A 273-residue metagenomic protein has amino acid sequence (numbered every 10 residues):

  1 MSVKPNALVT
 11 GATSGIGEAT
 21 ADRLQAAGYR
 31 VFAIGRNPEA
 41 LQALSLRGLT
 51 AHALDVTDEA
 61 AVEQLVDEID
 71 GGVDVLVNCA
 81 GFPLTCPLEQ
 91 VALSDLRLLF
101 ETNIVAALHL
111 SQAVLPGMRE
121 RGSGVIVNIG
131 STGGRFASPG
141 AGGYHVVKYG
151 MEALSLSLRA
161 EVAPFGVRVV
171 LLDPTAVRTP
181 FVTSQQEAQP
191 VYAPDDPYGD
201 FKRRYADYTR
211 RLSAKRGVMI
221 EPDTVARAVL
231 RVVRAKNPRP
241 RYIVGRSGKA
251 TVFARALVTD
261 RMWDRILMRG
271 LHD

Functional and structural regions predicted by a protein language model:
T13-S14: Conserved glycine-rich cofactor-binding loop
L54-Q64, L93: The beta1-alpha1 cofactor-binding region of Rossmann-like NAD(H)/NADP(H)-dependent oxidoreductases
P87-L88, D95-R97: Substrate-binding pocket helix/loop in short-chain dehydrogenase/reductase
S111, V147-G150: Active-site helix of classical SDR
S111-Q112, L156: A short, exposed helix-loop element centered on a Lys and neighboring polar residues
S131: Residue(s) in the substrate-gating loop at a strand-loop-helix junction that position the organic substrate next
P164-K215: C-terminal beta-strand-loop-alpha-helix "lid" module of Rossmann-like NAD(P)-dependent dehydrogenases
